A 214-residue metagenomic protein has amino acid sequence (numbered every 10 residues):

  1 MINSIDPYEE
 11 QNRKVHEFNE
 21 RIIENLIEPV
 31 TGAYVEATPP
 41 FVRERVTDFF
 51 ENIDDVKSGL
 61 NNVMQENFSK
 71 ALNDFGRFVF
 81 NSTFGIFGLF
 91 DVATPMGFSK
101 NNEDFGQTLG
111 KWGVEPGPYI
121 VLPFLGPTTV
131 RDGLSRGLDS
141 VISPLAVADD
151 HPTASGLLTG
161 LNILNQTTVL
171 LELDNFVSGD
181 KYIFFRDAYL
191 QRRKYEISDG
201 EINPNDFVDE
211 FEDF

Functional and structural regions predicted by a protein language model:
M1-N12, F18, A33, A37 (+2 more regions): Intrinsically disordered, low-complexity leader/linker segments that occur at the extreme N-terminus
I2-N3, W112-F214: A structured, mid-to-C-terminal "fold-capping" secondary-structure block
E10, V42, N102: Extracellular/lumenal and peripheral-membrane lipid-interaction modules
E17, P39-R43, E51, N62-K70 (+1 more regions): Surface-exposed, polar/charged faces of alpha-helical domains in mature secreted/periplasmic/lumenal proteins
E17-L26, G59: Hydrophobic alpha-helical transmembrane segments
N25, V30-F41, G106: Membrane interface segments of multi-pass transport proteins and intramembrane proteases
N25, V46-F50: Short, surface-exposed glycine/acidic/tryptophan-bearing loops
N52-P127: Mid-length scaffold segments of soluble, non-membrane domains
